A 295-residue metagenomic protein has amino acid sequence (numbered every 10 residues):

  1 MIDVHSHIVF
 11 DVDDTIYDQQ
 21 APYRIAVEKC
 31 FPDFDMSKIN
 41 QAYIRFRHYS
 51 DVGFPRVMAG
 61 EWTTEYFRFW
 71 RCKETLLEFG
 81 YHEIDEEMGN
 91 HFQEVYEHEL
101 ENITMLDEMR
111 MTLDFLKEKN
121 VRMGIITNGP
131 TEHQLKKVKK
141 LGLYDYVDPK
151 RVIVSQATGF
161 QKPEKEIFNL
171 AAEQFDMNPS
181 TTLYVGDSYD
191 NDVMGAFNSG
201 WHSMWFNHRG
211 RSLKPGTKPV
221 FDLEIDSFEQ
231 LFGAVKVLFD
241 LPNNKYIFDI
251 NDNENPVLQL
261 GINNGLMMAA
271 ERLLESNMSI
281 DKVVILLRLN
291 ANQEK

Functional and structural regions predicted by a protein language model:
M1-I8, D114, I126, P130-I250 (+1 more regions): Asp-based, Mg2+/Mn2+-dependent phosphohydrolase catalytic module
I2-V12, I16-D107, E118: N-terminal helical cap/lid subdomain that shapes the substrate entry/recognition surface in HAD-like hydrolases
R122, H202, S279: Residue-level detector of anion-binding/catalytic polar loops
V257-G261, G265: Alpha-helical oligomerization interfaces
M267-L274: Short, amphipathic alpha-helical "recognition" segments used to contact nucleic acids or chromatin
L289-E294: Short, basic interhelical loop/turn and adjoining N-cap of the next helix at nucleic-acid- or acidic-partner-contacting
